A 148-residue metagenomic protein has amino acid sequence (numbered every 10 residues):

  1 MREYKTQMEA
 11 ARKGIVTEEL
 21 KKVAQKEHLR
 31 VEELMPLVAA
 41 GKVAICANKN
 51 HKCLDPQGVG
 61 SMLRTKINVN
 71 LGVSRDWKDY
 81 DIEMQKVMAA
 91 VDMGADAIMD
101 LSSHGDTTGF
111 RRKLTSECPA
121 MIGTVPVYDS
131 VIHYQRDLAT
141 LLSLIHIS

Functional and structural regions predicted by a protein language model:
M1-E3: Polar/charged low-complexity regulatory segments
Q7-G58: An N-cap/entry alpha-helix motif that binds or orients negatively charged groups
G41, C46-A47, V69, M99-D100 (+1 more regions): General beta-strand structural signal in soluble alpha/beta enzymes
K49-H51, G72-V73, S102-D106, V125-S130: Short, ordered loop/turn segments at secondary-structure junctions
K49-N50, D79-D81, G109-L114, H133-A139: Short acidic, glycine/serine/threonine-rich loops at helix termini
G58-N68, T108-D129: Alpha-helix-loop-beta-strand connector modules within alpha/beta enzyme cores
V59-L101: Active-site cofactor/substrate anionic-group-binding motifs, chiefly glycine- and Lys/Arg-rich phosphate-binding loops
I145-S148: Conserved small/polar residues in nucleotide/adenosyl-binding loops
